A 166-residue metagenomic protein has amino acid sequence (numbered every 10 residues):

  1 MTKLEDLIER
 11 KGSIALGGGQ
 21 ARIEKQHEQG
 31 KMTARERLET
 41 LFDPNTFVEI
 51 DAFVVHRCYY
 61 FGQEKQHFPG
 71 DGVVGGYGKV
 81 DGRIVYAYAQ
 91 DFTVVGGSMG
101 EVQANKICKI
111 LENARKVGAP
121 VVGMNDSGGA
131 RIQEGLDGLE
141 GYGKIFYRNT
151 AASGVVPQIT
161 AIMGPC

Functional and structural regions predicted by a protein language model:
M1-I159, M163-C166: Terminal-region recognition feature
